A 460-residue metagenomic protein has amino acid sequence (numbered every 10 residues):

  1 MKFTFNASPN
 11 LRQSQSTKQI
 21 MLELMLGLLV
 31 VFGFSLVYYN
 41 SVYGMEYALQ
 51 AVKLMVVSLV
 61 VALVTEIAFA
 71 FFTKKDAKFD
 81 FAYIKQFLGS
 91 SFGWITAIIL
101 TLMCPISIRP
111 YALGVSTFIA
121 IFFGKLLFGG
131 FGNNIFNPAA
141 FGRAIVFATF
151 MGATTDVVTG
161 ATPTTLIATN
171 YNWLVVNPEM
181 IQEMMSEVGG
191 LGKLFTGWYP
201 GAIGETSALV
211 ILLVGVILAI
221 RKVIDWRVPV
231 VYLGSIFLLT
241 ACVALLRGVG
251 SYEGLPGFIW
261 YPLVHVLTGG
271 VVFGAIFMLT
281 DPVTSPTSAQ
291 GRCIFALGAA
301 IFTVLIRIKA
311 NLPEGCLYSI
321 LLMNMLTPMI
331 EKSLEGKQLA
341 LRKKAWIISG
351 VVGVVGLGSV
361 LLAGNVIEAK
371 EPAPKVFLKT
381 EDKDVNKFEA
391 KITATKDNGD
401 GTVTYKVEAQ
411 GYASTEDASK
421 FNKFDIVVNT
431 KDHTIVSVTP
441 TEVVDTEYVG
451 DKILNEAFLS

Functional and structural regions predicted by a protein language model:
M1-A70: N-terminal signal-anchor module of multipass membrane proteins
N6-L11, V64-D80, I121-G132, L213-K222 (+2 more regions): C-terminal ends of transmembrane helices
Y47-V61, S107-S116, L194-A208, P256-V271: Structural signature of hydrophobic alpha-helical transmembrane segments
F81-T165: A generic, well-ordered mixed alpha/beta core segment in the N-terminal half of proteins
G132-L212: Long hydrophobic alpha-helical segments that form multi-pass transmembrane helix bundles in integral membrane proteins
L218-R227, L245, V249-C316, I320-N324 (+1 more regions): Hydrophobic alpha-helical bundle architecture
R342-V366: Internal/C-terminal transmembrane anchor helices
A369-S460: Flexible, solvent-exposed loop/hinge segments and secondary-structure transition points
